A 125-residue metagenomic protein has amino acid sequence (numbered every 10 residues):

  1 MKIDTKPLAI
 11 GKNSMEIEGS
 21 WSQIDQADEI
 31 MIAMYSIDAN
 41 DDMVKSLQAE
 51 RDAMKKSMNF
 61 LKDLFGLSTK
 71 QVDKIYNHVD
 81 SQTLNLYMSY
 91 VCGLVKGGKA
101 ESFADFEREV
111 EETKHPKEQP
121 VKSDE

Functional and structural regions predicted by a protein language model:
M1-R51: Short N-terminal mixed-charge amphipathic segments
T69-E125: C-terminal charged interaction modules
